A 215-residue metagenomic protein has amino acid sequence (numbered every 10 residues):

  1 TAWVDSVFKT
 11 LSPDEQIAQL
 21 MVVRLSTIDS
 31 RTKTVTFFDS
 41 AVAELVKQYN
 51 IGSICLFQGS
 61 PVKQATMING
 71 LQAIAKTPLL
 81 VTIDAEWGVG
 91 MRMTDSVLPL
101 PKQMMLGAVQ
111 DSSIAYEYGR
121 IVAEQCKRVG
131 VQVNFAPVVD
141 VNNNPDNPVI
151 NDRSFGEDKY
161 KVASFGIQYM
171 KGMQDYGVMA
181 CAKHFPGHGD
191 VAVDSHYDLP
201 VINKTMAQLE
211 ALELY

Functional and structural regions predicted by a protein language model:
T1-I28: Mature N-terminal segment immediately following signal peptide/propeptide cleavage in secreted/periplasmic
W3-F8, F37-A41, A211-Y215: Alpha-helical scaffolding within the catalytic cores of extracellular/periplasmic polymer-degrading hydrolases
I17-A18, I51, A75-P78, D175-V178: Short coil/turn connectors at secondary-structure junctions
S26-V162, H184, G189-N203: Enzymes and membrane/adaptor proteins characterized by extended Gly/Ser/Thr/Asp/Glu-rich, aromatic-dotted
N134, M173, L214-Y215: Structured alpha-helical segments in the cores of large, soluble enzyme domains
A163-F165, A211-L212: Active-site glycine-rich loop that binds ribose-phosphate moieties when present
M206-E210: Extracellular glycoside hydrolase catalytic/binding regions
